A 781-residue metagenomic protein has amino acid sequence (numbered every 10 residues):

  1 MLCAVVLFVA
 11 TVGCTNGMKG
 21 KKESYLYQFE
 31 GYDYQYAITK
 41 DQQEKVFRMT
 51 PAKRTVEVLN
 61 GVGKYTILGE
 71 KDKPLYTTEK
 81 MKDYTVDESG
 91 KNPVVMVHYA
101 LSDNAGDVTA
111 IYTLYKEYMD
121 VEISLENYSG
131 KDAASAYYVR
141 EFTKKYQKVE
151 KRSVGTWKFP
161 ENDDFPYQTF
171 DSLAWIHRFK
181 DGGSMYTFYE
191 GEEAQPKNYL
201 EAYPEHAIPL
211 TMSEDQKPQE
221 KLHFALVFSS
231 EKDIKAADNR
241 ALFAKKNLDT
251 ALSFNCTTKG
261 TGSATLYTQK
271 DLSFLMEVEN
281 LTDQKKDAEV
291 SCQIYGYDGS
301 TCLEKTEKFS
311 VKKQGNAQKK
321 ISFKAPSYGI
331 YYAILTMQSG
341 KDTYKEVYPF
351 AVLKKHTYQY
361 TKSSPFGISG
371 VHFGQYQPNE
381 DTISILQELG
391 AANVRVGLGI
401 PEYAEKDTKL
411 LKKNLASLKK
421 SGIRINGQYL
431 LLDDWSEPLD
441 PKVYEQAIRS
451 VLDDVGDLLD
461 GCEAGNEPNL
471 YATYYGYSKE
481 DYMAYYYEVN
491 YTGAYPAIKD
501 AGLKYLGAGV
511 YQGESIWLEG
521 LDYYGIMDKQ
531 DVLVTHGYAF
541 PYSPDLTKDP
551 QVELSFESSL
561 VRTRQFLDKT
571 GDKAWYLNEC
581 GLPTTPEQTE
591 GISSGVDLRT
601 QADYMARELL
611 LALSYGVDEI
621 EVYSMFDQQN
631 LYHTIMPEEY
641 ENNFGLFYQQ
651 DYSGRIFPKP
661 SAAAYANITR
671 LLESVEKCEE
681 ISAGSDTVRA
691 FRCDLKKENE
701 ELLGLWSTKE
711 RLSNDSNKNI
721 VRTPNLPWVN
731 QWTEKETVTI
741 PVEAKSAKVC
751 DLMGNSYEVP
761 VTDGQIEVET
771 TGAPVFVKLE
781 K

Functional and structural regions predicted by a protein language model:
G20-Q28, D120-Q195: Polysaccharide-binding surfaces and accessory modules of carbohydrate-active proteins
E23-S102: Acidic-aromatic substrate-binding/catalytic surfaces of carbohydrate-active enzymes
Q28-E30, Q168-S253, Y297: Beta-strand-rich recognition/accessory modules
K217-A236, E758-K781: C-terminal beta-strand-rich structural cap/linker in extracellular carbohydrate-active enzymes
K270, E277-E279, Q284-K286, S682-E743: Carbohydrate-binding surface patches
T382-E388, A392-S450, D454-V455, S478-G507: Aromatic-lined substrate-binding rim segments of carbohydrate-active enzymes
D481-E608, Y615: Noncatalytic carbohydrate-binding groove/subsite architecture in carbohydrate-active enzymes
L582-P583, Q588-Y665, S682-A683: Aromatic/acidic polysaccharide-binding cleft in carbohydrate-active enzymes
